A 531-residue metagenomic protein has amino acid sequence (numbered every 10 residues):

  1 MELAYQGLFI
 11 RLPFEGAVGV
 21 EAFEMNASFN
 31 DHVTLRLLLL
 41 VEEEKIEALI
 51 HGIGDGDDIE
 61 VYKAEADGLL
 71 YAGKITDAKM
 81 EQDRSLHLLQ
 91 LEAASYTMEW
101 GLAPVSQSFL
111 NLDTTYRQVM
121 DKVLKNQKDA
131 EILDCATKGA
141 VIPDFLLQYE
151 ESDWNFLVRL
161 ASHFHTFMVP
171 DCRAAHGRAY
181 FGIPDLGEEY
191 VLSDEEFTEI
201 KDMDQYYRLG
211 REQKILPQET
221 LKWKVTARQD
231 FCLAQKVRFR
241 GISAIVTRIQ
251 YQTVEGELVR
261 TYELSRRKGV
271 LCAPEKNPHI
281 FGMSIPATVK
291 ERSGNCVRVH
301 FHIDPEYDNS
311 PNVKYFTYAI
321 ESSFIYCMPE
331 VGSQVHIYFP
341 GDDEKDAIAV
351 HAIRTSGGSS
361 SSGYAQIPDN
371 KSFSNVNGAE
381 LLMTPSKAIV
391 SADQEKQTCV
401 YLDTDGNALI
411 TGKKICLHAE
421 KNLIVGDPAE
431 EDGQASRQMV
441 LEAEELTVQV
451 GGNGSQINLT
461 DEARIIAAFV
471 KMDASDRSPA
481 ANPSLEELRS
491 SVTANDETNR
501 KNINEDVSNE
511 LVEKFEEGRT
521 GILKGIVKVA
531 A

Functional and structural regions predicted by a protein language model:
M1-D55, A94-M98, G182-Q229, L233 (+3 more regions): Juxtamembrane "anchor/assembly" segments of surface/extracellular structural proteins
K45, A103-L110, N155, S162 (+6 more regions): Surface-exposed, non-catalytic interaction/assembly patches
I46-E131, F145-L146, V158-A161: Surface-exposed cap/loop segments at beta↔alpha junctions
L49-D55, C232, S322-V335: Short nucleic-acid-contacting surface segments enriched for D/E, G, S/T with interspersed K/R
K79-S95, G177-Y180, Q252-L264, V297-V299 (+1 more regions): Short, solvent-exposed secondary-structure boundary/capping segments
L88, S95-T97, A136-K201, D346-A352: Short beta-strand-centered interaction patches in the first periplasmic/extracellular domains of large envelope
L160, R228, Y326-A531: Right-handed beta-helix
R240-E291, S323-V331, E344-S374, A481: Acidic, low-complexity/disordered segments
